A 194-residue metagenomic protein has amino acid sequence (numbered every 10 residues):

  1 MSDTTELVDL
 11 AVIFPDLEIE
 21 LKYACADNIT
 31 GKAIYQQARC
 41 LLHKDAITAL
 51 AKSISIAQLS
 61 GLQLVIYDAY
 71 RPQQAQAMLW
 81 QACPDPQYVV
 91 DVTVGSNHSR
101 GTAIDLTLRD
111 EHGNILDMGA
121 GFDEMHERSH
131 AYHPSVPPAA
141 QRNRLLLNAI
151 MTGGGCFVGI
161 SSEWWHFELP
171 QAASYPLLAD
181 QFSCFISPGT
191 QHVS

Functional and structural regions predicted by a protein language model:
M1-A69, Q81-S194: Extracytoplasmic cell-surface/polysaccharide-interacting catalytic and binding patches
P72: Segments that shape or occlude catalytic/ligand-binding pockets
